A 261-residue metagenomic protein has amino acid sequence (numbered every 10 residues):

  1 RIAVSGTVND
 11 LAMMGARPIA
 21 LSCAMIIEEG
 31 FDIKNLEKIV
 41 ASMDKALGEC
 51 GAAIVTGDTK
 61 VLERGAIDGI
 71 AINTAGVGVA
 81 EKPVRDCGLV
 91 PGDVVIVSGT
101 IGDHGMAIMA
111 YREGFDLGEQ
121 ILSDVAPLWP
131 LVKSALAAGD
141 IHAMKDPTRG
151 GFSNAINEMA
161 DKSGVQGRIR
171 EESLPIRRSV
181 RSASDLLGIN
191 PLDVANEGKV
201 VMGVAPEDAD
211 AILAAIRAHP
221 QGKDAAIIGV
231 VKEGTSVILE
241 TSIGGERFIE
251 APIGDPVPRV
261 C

Functional and structural regions predicted by a protein language model:
R1-L21, A41-E49, P130-S134, N154-N157: Small-aliphatic-rich amphipathic alpha-helix that forms the alpha element of a beta-alpha
A12, D44, T59-A66, E81-L89 (+5 more regions): A generic local secondary-structure boundary/capping motif
R17-I108, V230: Glycine-rich anion-binding loops of enzyme active sites
E28-G30, I121-N196: Active-site-proximal betaalpha loop/short-helix elements that scaffold phosphoryl/nucleotidyl transfer chemistry
A107-I121: Short, compositionally biased
V204-D210: Helix N-cap motif at beta-to-alpha junctions
A211-Q221: Short amphipathic alpha-helices in soluble, non-transmembrane regions that often serve as interface/regulatory elements
H219-C261: Acidic, Ser/Thr/Pro-rich beta/coil linker or hinge segments at domain junctions
